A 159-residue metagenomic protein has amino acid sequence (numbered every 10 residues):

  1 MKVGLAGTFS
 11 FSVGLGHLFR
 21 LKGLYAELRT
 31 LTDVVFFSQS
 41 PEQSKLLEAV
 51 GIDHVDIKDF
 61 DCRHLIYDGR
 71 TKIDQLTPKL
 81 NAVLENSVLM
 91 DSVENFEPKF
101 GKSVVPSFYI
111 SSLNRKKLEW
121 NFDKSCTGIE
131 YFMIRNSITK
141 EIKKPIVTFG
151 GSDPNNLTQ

Functional and structural regions predicted by a protein language model:
M1, R20-L21, I138-T139: Short amphipathic alpha-helical segments, especially helix-boundary/capping motifs
K2, S12-G14, C126, T148-F149: Short glycine/serine/threonine-biased micro-segments
K2, T32-V35, N86, K144: Residues at the starts of beta-strands that form the adenosine-phosphate
K2-A6, L65, K144-T148: Short hydrophobic beta-strand segments
L5-E27, F37-F122: Active-site and donor-binding regions of nucleotide-sugar-utilizing enzymes
G16-F19, S152-Q159: A conserved mid-protein helix/loop that constitutes part of the nucleotide-sugar donor-binding site
D33-V34, H64, G128-I129: Generic intrinsically disordered, low-complexity segments enriched for polar/acidic and small residues
F100-N155: A nucleotide-sugar donor-handling region in carbohydrate enzymes
